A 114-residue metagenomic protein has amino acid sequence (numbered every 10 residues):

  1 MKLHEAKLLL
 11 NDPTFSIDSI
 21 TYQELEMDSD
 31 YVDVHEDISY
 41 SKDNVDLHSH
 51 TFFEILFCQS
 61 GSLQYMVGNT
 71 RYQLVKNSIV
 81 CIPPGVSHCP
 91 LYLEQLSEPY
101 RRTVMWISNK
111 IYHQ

Functional and structural regions predicted by a protein language model:
M1-Q73, I79: Generic protein-terminus/edge-of-domain signal
S62, Q73-L74, Y92, S97: Hydrophobic alpha-helical segments
Q73-V75, T103-V104: Small/flexible residues
G85-K110: Ligand-binding loop in jelly-roll beta-barrel domains
